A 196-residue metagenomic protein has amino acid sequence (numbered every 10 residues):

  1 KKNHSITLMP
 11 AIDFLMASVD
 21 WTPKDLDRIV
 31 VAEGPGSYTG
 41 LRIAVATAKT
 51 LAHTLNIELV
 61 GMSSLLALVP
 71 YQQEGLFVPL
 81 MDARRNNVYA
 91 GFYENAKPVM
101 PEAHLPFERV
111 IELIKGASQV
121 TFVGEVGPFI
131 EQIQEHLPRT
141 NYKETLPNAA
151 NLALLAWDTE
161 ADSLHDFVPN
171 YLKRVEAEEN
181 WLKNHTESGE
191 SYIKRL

Functional and structural regions predicted by a protein language model:
K1-E33: N-terminal beta-alpha supersecondary unit
K2-P10, Y38-R42, A46, K143-P147: Residues at secondary-structure transition points
N3, E58-P147, E176, I193-K194: Surface "functional belts" at beta-alpha junctions
L8, I12-L15, V19, V69 (+2 more regions): Generic hydrophobic alpha-helical segments
L15-S18, T54, H136, A156-E160 (+1 more regions): Change "in soluble alpha/beta enzymes" to "in soluble alpha/beta proteins
R28-L59: DPxDG-like acidic metal-binding loop motif
Y142-L196: Acyltransferase
